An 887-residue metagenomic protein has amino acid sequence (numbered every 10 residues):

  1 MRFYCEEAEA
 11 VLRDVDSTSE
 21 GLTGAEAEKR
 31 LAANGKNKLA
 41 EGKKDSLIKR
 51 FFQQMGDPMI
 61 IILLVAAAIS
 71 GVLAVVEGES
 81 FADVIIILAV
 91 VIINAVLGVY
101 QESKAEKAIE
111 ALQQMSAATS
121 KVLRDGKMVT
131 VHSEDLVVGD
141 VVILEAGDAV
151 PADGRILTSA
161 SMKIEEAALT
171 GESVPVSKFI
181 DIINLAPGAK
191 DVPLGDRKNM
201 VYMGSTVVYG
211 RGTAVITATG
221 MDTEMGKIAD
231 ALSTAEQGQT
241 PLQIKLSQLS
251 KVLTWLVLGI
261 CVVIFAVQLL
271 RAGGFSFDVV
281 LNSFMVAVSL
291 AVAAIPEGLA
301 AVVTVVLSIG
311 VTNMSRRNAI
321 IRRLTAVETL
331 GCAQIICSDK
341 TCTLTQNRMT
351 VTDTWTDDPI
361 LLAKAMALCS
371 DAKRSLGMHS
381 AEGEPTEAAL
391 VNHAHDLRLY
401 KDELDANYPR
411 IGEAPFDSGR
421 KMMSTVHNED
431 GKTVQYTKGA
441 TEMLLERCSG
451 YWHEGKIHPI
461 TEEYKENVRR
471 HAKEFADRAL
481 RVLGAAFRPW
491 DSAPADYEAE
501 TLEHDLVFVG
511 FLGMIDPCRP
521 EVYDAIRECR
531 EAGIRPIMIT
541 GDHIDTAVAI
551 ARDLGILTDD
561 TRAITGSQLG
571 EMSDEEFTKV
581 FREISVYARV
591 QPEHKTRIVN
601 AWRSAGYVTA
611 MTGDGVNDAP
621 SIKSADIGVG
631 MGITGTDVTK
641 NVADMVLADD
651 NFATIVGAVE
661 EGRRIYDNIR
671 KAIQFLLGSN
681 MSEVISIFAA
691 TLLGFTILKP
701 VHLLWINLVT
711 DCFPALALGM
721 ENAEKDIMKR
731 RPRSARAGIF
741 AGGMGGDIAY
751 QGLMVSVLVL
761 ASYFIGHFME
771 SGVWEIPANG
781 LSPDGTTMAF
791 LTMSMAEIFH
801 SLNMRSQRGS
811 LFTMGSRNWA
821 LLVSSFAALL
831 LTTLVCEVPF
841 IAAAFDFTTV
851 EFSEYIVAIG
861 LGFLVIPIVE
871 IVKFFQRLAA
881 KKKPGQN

Functional and structural regions predicted by a protein language model:
M1-P732, A737-F740, L753, F790 (+1 more regions): Conserved cytosolic headpiece of P-type ATPases
S682-E683, D747-V759: Core segments of transmembrane alpha-helices that mediate helix-helix packing or line hydrophobic substrate/ligand
T691-K699, I765-D784: Helix-coil boundary and interhelical linker segments in multi-pass alpha-helical membrane proteins
T710, D784-S801: Generic alpha-helical transmembrane segments
A735-L753, N779-M788: Membrane-water interface at loop-to-transmembrane-helix junctions
L760-V773, E837-A842: Membrane-helix interface motif
M804: A C-terminal functional module that forms or caps the active site or interfaces directly with catalytic machinery
